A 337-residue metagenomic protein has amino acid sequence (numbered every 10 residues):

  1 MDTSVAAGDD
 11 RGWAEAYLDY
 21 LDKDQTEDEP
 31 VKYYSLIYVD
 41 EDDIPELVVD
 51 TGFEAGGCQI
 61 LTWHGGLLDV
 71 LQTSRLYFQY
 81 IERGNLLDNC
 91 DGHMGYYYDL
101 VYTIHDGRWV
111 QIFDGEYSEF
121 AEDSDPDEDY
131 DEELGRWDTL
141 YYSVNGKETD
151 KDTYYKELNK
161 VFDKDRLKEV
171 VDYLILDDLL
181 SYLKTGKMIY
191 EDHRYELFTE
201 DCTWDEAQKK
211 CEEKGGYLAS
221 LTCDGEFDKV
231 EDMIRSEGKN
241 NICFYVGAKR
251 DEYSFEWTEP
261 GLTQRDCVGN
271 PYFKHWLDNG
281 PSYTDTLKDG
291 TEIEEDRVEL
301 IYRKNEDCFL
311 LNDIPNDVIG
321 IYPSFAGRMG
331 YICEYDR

Functional and structural regions predicted by a protein language model:
M1-A7, K23-Q25, C90-K184: Acidic, small-residue rich beta-repeat scaffolds with periodic aromatic anchors
M1-E29, G66-Y77: Blade-edge motifs of beta-propeller repeat domains
P30-V39, Y77-L86: Beta-propeller blade termini
V39-T51, G84-N89: Acidic/hydrophobic-patterned starts of short beta strands in beta-sheet-rich repeat architectures
E54-C58, Q72-S74, C90-D99: Short, surface-exposed coil-to-beta transition loops
G57-L71, Y102-H105: Beta-propeller blade repeat segments, especially FG-GAP/WD-type strand-to-loop junctions in 6- to 7-bladed propeller
S74-Q79, Y117-E119: Short coil/turn segments at the loop-to-beta-strand junctions that recur within blades of beta-propeller repeat folds
K184-R337: Extracellular, disulfide-bonded carbohydrate-recognition/adhesion ectodomains, dominated by C-type lectin-like domains
